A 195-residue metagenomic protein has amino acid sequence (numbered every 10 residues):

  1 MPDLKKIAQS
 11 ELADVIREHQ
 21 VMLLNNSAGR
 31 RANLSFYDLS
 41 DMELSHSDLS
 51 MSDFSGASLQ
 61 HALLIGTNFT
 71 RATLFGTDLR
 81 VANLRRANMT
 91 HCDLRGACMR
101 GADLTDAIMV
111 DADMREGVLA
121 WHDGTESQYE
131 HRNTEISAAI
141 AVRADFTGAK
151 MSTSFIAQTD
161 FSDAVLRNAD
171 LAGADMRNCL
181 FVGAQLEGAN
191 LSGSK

Functional and structural regions predicted by a protein language model:
D3-A13, L24-K195: Tandem repeat scaffolds
H19: Active-site environment of non-heme Fe oxygenases that use a 2-His-1-carboxylate facial triad
